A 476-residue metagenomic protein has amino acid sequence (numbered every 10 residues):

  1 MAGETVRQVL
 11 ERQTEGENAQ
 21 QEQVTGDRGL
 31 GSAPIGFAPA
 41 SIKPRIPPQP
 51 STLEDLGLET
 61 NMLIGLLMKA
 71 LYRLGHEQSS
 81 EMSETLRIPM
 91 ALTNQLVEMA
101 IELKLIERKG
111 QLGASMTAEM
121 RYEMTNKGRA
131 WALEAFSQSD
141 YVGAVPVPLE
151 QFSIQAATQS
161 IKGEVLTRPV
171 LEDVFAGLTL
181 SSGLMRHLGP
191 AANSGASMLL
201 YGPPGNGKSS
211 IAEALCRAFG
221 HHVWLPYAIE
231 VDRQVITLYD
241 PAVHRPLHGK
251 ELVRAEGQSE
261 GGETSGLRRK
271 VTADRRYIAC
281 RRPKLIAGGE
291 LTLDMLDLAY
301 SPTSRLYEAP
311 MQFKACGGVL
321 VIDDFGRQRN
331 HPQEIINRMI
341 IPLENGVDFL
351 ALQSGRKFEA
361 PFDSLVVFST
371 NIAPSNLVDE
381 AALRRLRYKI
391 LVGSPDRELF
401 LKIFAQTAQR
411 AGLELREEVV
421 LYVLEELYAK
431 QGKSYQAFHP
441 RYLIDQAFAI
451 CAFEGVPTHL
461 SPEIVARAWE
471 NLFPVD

Functional and structural regions predicted by a protein language model:
P39-L66: Short alpha-helical segments that sit at the start of domains
R73-T85: Short acidic, hydrophobic short linear motifs in intrinsically disordered regions
R87-E102: Short amphipathic alpha-helical interaction segments
E98-E164: Interdomain "pre-motor" coupling segment immediately N-terminal to P-loop NTPase/helicase cores
A157-M185, Q431: Dynamic helix-loop-helix/coil hinge segments at AAA+ ATPase domain boundaries and subdomain interfaces
E172, A176-F368: Conserved ASCE/P-loop NTPase catalytic core
S375, D379, V392-P440, F453-T458: Conserved C-terminal "switch" segment of AAA+ ATPases
A437-I444, C451-D476: Conserved C-terminal helix/linker of AAA+ ATPases
